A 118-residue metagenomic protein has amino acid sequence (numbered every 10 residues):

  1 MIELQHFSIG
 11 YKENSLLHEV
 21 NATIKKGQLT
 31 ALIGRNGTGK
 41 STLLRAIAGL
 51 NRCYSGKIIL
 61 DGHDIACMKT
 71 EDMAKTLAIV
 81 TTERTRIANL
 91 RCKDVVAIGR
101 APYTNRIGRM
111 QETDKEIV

Functional and structural regions predicted by a protein language model:
I2, L17-E19: Conserved structural motif at the start of ABC-family nucleotide-binding domains
V20-A31: Pre-Walker A (P-loop) beta-loop-beta motif of ABC nucleotide-binding domains
A31, E71-T82, N89-A97: ABC nucleotide-binding domain signature
I33-R35: The feature captures the beta-strand-to-loop junction immediately N-terminal to the Walker
A48: Helix-to-loop junction immediately C-terminal to a conserved catalytic motif
G56-D64: Conserved ABC transporter NBD signature motif
D64-A78, E83, T104-E112: ABC ATPase NBD coupling module
R86-V118: ABC-family P-loop ATPase nucleotide-binding domains
